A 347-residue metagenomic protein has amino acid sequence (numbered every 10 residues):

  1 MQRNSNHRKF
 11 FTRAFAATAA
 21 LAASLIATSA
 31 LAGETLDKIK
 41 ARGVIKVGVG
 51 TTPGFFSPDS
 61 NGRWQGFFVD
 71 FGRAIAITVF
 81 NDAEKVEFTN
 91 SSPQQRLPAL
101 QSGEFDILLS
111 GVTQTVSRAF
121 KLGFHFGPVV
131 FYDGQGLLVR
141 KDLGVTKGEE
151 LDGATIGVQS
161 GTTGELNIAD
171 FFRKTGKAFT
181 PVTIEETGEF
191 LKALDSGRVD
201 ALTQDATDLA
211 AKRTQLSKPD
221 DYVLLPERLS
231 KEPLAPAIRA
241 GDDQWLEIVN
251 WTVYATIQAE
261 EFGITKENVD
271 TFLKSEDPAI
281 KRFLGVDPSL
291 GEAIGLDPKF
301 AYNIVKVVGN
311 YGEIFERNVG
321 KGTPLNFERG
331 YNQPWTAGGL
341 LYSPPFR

Functional and structural regions predicted by a protein language model:
Q2-T18: Bacterial N-terminal signal peptides that target proteins for export
A27-S29: N-terminal signal peptide c-region/cleavage motif recognized by signal peptidases
T35-L109, V307, Y311, P334 (+1 more regions): Extracytoplasmic small-molecule ligand-binding "clamshell" domains of the periplasmic binding protein/Venus flytrap
K40-V44, A76-N81, Q101-F105, T113 (+7 more regions): Sec-exported extracytoplasmic/periplasmic mature domains
K46-G54, R63-V79, T113, D133-E189: Bilobed "Venus flytrap"/periplasmic-binding protein-like clamshell domains and structurally analogous long
D70-R73, I77-V79, D142-V145, E149 (+5 more regions): Extended ligand-binding regions for polar small-molecule ligands
R73, I77, N81, K85-E150 (+3 more regions): Acidic, polar ligand-binding/catalytic clefts
V286-R347: C-terminal functional modules
